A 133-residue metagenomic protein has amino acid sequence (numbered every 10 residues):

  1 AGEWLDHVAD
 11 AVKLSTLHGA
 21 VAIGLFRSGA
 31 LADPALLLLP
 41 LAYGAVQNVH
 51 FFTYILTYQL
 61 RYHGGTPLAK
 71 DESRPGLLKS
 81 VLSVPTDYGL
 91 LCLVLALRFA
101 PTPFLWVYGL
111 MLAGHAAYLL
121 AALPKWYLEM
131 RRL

Functional and structural regions predicted by a protein language model:
A1-A22, F26: Acidic (Asp/Glu-rich) catalytic motifs at the cytosolic membrane interface
E3, A32-A35, L39, E72 (+1 more regions): Membrane-helix interfacial "entry" motifs
L5-V8, A42-A45, L110: Hydrophobic residues within alpha-helical transmembrane segments of multi-pass solute transporters/permease subunits
K13-A20, A42-H50: Alpha-helical transmembrane segments of multi-pass integral membrane proteins
S15, G19, S28, S73 (+1 more regions): Generic serine detector
H18-A42, L95-W106: Helix-coil boundary and interhelical linker segments in multi-pass alpha-helical membrane proteins
A45-L133: C-terminal membrane-associated helical module and adjoining short loops/tails
